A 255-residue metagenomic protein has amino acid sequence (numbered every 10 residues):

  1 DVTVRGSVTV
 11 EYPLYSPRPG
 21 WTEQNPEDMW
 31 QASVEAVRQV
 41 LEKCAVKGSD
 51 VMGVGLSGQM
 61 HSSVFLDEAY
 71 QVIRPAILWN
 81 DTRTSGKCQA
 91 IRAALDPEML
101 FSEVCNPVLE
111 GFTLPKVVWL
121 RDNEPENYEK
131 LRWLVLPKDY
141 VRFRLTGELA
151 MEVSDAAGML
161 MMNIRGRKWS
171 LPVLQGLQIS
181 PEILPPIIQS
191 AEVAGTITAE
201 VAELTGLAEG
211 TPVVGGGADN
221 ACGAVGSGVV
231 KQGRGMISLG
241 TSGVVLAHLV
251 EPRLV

Functional and structural regions predicted by a protein language model:
D1-R74, S102, K130, A202-E203 (+1 more regions): N-terminal glycine/serine-rich phosphate-binding loop of ATP-dependent small-molecule kinases, especially carbohydrate
R5-E11, G86, Q189-L204, H248 (+1 more regions): Acidic-glycine-rich active-site phosphate/pyrophosphate-binding loop
V10-E11, W79, A156, S180: A generic structural motif
S63-I91, K130-L131, V135-S170, T211-V255: Glycine-rich phosphate-binding loop of actin/hexokinase-like ATP-binding domains
M99-A218: Gly/Ser/Thr-rich active-site cleft segment
